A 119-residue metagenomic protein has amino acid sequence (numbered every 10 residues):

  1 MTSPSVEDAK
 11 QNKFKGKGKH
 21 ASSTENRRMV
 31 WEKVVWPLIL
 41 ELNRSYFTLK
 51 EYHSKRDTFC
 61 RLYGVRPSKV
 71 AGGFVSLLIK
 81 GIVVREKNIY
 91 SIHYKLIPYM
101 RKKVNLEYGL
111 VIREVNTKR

Functional and structural regions predicted by a protein language model:
S3-Y46: Short alpha-helical segments that sit at the start of domains
N12, E41-S45, L62, K80 (+2 more regions): Surface-exposed polar/charged interaction patches
V34-V35, A71, V75, L96-N105: Extended low-polarity, hydrophobic cluster-rich segments
R44-T58: Short acidic, hydrophobic short linear motifs in intrinsically disordered regions
Y63-I79: Short amphipathic alpha-helical interaction segments
L78-N88: A short, conserved structural fragment
N88-K95: Minor-groove-contacting beta-hairpin "wing" of winged helix-turn-helix DNA-binding domains
I97-R119: Short, amphipathic alpha-helical interaction segments positioned at domain boundaries
